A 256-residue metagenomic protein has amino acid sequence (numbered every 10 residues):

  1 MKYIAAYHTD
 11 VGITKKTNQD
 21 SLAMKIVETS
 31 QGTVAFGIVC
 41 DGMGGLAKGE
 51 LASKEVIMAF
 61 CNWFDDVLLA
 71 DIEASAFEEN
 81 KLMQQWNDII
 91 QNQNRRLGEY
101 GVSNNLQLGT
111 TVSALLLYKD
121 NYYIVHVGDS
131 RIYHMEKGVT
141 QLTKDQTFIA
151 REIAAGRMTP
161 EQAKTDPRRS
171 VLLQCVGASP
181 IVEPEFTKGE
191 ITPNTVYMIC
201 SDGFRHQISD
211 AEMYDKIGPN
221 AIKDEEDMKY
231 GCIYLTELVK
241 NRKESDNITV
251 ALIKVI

Functional and structural regions predicted by a protein language model:
M1-I256: PP2C/PPM-type serine/threonine phosphatase catalytic domain
